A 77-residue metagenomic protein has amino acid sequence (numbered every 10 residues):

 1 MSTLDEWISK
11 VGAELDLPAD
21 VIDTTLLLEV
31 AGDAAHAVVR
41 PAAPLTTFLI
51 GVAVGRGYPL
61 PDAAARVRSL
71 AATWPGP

Functional and structural regions predicted by a protein language model:
M1-T25: An acidic intrinsically disordered interaction segment
S2, S9-G12, Y58-P77: C-terminal binding/interaction regions
A13-D20, H36, R40, S69-G76: Generic secondary-structure signature for well-ordered alpha-helical cores
A19-G55: Amphipathic, hydrophobic secondary-structure cores in small proteins
